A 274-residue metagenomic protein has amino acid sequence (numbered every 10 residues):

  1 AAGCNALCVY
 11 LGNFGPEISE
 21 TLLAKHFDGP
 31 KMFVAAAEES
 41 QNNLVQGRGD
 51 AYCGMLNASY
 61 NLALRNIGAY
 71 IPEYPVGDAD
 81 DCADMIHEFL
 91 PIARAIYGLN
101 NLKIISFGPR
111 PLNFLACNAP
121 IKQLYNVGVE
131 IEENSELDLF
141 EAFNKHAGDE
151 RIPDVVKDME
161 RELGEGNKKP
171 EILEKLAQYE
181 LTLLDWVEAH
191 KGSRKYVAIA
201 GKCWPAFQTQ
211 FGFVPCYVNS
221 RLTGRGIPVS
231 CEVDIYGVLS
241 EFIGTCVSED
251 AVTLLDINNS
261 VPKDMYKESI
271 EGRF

Functional and structural regions predicted by a protein language model:
A1, V156-L173, Q178-D185, I243: Non-catalytic structural scaffold of enzyme domains
A1-E38, V45-L56: Trp/Phe/Arg-rich N-terminal binding region typifying the photolyase-homology
Y10-G12, F107-P111, C203: Structural motif
N13, G29-P30, A35-A37, Q123-N126 (+1 more regions): Anaerobic metallocofactor- and corrinoid-dependent redox/one-carbon enzyme cores, especially those from methanogenesis
G15-I18, S40-Q41, A79-D80, P111-L115 (+3 more regions): Flexible loop/turn segments at secondary-structure boundaries
A35-K168, I172: Cap/lid and interdomain-hinge subdomains that line or gate substrate/regulatory clefts in soluble alpha/beta enzymes
